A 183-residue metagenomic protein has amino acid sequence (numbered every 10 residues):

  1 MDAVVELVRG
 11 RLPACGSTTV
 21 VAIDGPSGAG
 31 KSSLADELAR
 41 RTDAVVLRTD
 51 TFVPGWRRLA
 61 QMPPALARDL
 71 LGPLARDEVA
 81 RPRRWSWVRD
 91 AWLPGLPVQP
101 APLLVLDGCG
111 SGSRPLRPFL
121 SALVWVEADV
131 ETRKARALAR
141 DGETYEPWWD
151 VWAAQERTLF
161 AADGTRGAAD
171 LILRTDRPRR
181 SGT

Functional and structural regions predicted by a protein language model:
M1-V20: Extreme N-terminal, non-catalytic leader segments that precede Walker-type/kinase nucleotide-binding cores
P26: P-loop (Walker A) phosphate-binding loop of NTP-binding proteins
K31: Conserved lysine of the Walker
L34: Hydrophobic positions on the alpha1 helix immediately C-terminal to the Walker A/P-loop
A39-L47: Post-Walker A helix-loop "phosphate-sensing" segment adjacent to the P-loop in P-loop NTPases
V45, T51-L106: Conserved nucleotide-sensing/catalytic segment adjacent to the nucleotide-binding pocket in NTP-handling enzymes
L70, P94-R140: ATP-dependent NMP and nucleoside kinases share a basic, alpha-helical "lid"
S113, G142-T183: Small-molecule kinase domains that catalyze NTP-dependent phosphoryl transfer to phosphate-bearing small molecules
